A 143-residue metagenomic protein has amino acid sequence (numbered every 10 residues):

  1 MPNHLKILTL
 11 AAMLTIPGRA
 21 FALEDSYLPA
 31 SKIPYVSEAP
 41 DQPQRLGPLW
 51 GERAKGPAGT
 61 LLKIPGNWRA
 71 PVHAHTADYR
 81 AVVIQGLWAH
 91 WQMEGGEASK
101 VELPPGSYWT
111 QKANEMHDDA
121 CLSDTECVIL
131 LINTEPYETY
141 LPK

Functional and structural regions predicted by a protein language model:
M1-L8: Bacterial N-terminal signal peptides that target proteins for export
L8-I16: Bacterial N-terminal signal peptides
L14, A20-A58, V101, K143: A short, N-terminal "cap"/entry segment at the start of jelly-roll beta-barrel domains of the cupin/DSBH fold
S26, D118-K143: Double-stranded beta-helix
R53, W88, G95-N114: Short acidic-glycine-tyrosine-enriched beta hairpin
A58-H75, L103, K112-N114: Conserved short histidine dyad/triad with adjacent acidic residue
P65-G66, H75-G95: Glycine- and acidic-residue-biased ligand/ion/polar-headgroup-sensing regions
A70-V72, H90-W91, Q111, M116-L122: Short beta-strand His + acidic residue motifs that chelate non-heme Fe in jelly-roll/DSBH and cupin folds
